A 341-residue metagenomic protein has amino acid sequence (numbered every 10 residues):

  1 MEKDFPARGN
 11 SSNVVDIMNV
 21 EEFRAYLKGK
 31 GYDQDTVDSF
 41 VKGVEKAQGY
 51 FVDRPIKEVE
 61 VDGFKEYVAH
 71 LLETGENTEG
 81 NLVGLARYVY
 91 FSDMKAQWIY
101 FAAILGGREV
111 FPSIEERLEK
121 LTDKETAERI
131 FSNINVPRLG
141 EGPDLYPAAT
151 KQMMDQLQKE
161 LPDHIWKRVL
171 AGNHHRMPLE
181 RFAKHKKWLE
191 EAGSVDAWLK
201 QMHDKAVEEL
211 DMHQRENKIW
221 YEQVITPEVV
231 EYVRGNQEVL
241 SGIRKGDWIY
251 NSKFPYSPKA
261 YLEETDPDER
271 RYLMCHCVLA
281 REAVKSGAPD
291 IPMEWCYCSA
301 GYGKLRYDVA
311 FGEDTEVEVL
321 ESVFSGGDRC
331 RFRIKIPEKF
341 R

Functional and structural regions predicted by a protein language model:
E2, A7-R24: N-terminal DNA-binding module of tyrosine recombinases/phage integrases
F23, G29-F101, L105: Non-catalytic DNA-binding core/recognition domains of DNA-processing enzymes
Y32-D35, N77, G287-W295, L320: Conserved aromatic-histidine-acidic binding/catalytic patches
L72-K151, K159: Extended, charge-enriched helical/coil interaction regions that scaffold DNA-processing and chromosome-maintenance
D144, A148, K159, W166-P292: Amphipathic interaction/junction segments at domain boundaries or subunit interfaces
I243, Y250-S252, A260-E264, E294 (+1 more regions): Short terminal or interdomain "cap/linker" segment that borders an active site or interface and mediates
C275-C277, C296-S299, C330: Disulfide-bonded cysteines in secreted/extracellular proteins and peptides
Y297-E318: Conserved short secondary-structure elements within globular domains
